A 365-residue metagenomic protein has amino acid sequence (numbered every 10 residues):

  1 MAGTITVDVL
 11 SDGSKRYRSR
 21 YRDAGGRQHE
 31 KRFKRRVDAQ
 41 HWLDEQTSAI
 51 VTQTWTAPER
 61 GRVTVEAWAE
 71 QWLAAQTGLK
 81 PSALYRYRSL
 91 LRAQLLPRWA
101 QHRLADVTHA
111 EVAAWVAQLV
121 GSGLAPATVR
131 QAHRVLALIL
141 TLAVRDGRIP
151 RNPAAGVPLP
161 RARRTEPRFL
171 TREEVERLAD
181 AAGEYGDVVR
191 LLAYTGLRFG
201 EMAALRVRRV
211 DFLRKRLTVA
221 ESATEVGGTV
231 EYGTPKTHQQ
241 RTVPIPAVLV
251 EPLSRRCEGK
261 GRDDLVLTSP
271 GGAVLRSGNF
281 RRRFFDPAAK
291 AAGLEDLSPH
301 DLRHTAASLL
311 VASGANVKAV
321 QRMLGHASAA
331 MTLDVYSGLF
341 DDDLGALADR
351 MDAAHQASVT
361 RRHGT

Functional and structural regions predicted by a protein language model:
M1, R214, A223-L249, R255 (+6 more regions): C-terminal secondary-structure termini that scaffold catalytic or DNA-interacting sites
M1-K34, S82, G227: Short, Arg/Lys-rich segments that mark the N-terminal edge of DNA/RNA- and chromatin-recognition modules
G13, P126, R130-V135, R145-L205 (+6 more regions): Basic, Lys/Arg- and aromatic-enriched nucleic-acid-binding interface segment
S19, V112, L136, L140 (+6 more regions): Short, basic/aromatic-rich helical patch in the C-terminal catalytic core of site-specific tyrosine
Q28-K34, G61-R62, E66, Q71-P153 (+3 more regions): N-terminal core-binding DNA-recognition domain of tyrosine site-specific recombinases/integrases
A57-T64, A105, P150-R151, A162 (+4 more regions): Major-groove DNA-contacting interfaces characterized by cationic-aromatic clusters
S122, P126, E176-G186, T195 (+4 more regions): Short, basic (Lys/Arg/His-rich) helix/loop patches that form interaction surfaces in the mid-to-C-terminal regions
A154-G156, L192, R214-V219, S298 (+3 more regions): Short functional hotspots where side chains directly engage DNA or cofactors
